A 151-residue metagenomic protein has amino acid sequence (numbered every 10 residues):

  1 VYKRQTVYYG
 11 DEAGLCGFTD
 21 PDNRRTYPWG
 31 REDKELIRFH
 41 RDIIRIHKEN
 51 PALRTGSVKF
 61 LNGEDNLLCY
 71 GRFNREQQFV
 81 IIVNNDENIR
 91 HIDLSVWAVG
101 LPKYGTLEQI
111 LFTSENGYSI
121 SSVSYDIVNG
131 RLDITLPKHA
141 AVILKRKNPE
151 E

Functional and structural regions predicted by a protein language model:
V1-Y2: Short, small-residue-biased leader/transition segments that mark boundaries at the very start of proteins
T6-G17, K59-N62: Short, solvent-exposed turn/loop segments enriched in Gly/Ser/Thr/Pro and often Arg
G10-E12, I43, V80, N84 (+2 more regions): Conserved, mostly hydrophobic/aromatic
E12-L15, R75-Q77, N85-N88, A141 (+1 more regions): Short, solvent-exposed loop/turn segments at secondary-structure junctions
Y27-N62, E87: Aromatic- and carboxylate-lined catalytic core of secreted/periplasmic carbohydrate-active enzymes
L61-L101: Carbohydrate-binding surface patches
E108-N129: Solvent-exposed beta-strand/loop surfaces of large extracellular or lumenal domains
V123-E151: C-terminal beta-strand-rich structural cap/linker in extracellular carbohydrate-active enzymes
